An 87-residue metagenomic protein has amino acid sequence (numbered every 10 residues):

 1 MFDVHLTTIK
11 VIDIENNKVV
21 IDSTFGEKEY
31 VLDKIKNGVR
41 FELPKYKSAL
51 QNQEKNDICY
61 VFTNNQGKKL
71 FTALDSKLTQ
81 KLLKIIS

Functional and structural regions predicted by a protein language model:
M1-K10: Alpha-helical transmembrane spans
V4-H5, V20-S76: Non-transmembrane, membrane-adjacent beta-strand/coil modules in membrane-associated proteins and peripheral
K77-S87: Cytosol-/stroma-facing membrane-proximal "stalk/adaptor" domains immediately downstream of transmembrane anchors
